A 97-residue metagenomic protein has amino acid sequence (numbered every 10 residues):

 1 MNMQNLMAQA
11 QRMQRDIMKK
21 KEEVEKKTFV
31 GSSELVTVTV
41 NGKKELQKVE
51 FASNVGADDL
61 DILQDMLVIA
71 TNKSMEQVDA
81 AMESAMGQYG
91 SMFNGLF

Functional and structural regions predicted by a protein language model:
M1-T28, M75-F97: Long amphipathic alpha-helical segments used for membrane anchoring, targeting, substrate engagement, or oligomerization
A10, K44, L67: Residue-level signature of catalytic and energy-coupling elements of molecular machines, predominantly ATP/GTP-dependent
F29-K48: N-terminal intrinsically disordered, cationic/polar leader segments that include organellar targeting peptides
V30-V36, G56, Y89-S91: Generic structural signal for short, solvent-exposed loop/turn connectors between secondary structure elements
V49-I62: A short interface-forming secondary-structure element
L60-A80: Active-site- and interface-proximal helix/loop "cap" or "latch" segments in soluble metabolic and energy-transducing
